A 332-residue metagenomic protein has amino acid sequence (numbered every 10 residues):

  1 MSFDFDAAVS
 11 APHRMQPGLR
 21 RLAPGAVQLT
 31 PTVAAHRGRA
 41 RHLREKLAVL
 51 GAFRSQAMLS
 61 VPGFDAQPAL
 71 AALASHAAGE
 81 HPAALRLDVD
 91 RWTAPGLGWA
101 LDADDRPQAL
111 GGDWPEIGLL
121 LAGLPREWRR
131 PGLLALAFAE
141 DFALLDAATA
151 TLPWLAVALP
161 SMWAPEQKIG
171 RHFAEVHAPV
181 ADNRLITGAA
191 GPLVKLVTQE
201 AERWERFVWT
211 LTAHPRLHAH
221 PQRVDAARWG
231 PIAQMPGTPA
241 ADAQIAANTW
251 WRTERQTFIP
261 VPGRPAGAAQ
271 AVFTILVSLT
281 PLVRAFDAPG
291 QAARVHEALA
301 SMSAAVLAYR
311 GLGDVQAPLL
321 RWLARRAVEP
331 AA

Functional and structural regions predicted by a protein language model:
M1-A332: Extended, well-ordered protein cores
